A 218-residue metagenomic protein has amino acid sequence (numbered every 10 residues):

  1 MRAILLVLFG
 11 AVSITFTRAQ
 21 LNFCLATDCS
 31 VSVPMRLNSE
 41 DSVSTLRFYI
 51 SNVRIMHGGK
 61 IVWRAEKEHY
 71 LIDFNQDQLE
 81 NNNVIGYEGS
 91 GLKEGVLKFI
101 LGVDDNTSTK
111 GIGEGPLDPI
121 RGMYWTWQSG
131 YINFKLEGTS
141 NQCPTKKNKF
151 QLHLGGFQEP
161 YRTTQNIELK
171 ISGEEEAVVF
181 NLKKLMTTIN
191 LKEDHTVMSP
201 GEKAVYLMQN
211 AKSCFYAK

Functional and structural regions predicted by a protein language model:
M1-F23: Bacterial Sec-dependent N-terminal signal peptides
Q20-K218: A short, solvent-exposed, low-complexity linear motif enriched for acidic/polar residues with Pro/Gly/Ser/Thr
